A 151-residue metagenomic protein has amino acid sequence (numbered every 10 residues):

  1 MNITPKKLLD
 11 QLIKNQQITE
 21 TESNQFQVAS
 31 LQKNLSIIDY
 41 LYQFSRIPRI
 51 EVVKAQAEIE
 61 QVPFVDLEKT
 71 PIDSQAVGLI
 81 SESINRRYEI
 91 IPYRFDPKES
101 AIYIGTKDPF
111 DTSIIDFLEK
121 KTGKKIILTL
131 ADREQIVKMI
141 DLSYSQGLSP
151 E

Functional and structural regions predicted by a protein language model:
M1-L35, R46-I47, Q56-I59: An alpha-helical, amphipathic repeat domain used for nucleic-acid recognition, typified by the mTERF helical solenoid
L8, E22, V52, I114-F117 (+1 more regions): Hydrophobic side chains in well-ordered alpha-helices
Q32-N34, Q61-P63, V77-G78, K138-S143: Short secondary-structure transition/capping segments
D39-K121: Polyanionic, low-complexity intrinsically disordered segments
D66, I136-E151: Charged, low-hydrophobicity low-complexity segments
I72-D73, E134-V137: A short acidic, often aromatic-flanked loop/helix-cap motif at beta-alpha or helix-coil junctions that lines enzyme
K120-K124, S145: Short, intrinsically disordered, mixed-charge
K125-D132: Short hydrophobic alpha-helical runs that function as membrane-insertion/retention elements
